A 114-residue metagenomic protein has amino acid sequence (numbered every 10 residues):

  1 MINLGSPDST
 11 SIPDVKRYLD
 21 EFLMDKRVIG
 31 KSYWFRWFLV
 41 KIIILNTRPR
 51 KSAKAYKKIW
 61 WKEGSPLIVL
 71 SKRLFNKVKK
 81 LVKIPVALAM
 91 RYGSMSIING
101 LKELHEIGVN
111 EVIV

Functional and structural regions predicted by a protein language model:
M1-I113: Active-site-proximal alpha-helix that buttresses catalytic centers in soluble enzyme cores
